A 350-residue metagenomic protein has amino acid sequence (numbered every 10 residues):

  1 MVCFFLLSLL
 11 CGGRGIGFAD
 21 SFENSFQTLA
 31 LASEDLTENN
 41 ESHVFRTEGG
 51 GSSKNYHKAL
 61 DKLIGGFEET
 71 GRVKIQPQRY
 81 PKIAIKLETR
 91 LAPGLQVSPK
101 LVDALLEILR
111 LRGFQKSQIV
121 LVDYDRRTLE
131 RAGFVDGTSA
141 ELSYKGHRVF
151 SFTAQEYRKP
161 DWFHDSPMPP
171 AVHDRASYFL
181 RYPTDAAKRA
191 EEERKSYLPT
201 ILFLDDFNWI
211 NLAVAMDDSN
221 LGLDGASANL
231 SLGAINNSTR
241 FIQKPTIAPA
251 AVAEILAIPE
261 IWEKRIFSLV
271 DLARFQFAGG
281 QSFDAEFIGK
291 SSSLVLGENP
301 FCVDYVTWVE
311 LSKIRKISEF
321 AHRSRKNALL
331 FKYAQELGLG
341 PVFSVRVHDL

Functional and structural regions predicted by a protein language model:
M1-V2, G17: N-terminal export leaders
V2-G12: Bacterial N-terminal signal peptides
G15-L350: N-terminal and secondary-structure boundary signal
